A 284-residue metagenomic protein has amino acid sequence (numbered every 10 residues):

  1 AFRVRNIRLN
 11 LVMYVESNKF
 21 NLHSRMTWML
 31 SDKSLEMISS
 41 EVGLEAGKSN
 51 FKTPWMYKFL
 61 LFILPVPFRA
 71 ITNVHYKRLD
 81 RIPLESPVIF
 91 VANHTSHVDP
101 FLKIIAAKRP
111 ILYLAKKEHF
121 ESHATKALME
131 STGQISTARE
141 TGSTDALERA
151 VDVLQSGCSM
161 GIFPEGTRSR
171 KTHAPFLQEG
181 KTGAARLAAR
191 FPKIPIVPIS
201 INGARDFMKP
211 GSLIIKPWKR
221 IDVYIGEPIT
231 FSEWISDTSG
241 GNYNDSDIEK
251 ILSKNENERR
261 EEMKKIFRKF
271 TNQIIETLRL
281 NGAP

Functional and structural regions predicted by a protein language model:
A1-V4, V12-V15: Acidic, Ala/Val/Gly-enriched low-complexity intrinsically disordered segments
R3-R8, R25: Basic polycationic patches enriched in arginine
M13-K48, L147-P284: Non-catalytic C-terminal accessory region of glycerolipid acyltransferases and related lyso-lipid remodeling enzymes
L30-K77, H123-S131: A transmembrane-helix-recognition feature enriched in membrane-embedded lipid enzymes and envelope glyco-/phospholipid
T72, E140-T144, L177-Q178: A conditional alpha-helix N-cap/helix-loop micro-motif detector
K77-P83: Short beta-strand-to-loop junctions in surface cap/lid or active-site-entrance loops
R78, N93, A115-K116, F163-P164 (+1 more regions): A secondary-structure boundary/capping signal
L84-G142: Catalytic core of membrane glycerolipid acyltransferases/transacylases, capturing the structured, soluble-facing
